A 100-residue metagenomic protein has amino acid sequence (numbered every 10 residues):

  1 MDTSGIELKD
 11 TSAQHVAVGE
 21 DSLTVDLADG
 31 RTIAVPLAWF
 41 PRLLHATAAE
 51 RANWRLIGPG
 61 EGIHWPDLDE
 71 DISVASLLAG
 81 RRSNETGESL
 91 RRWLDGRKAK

Functional and structural regions predicted by a protein language model:
M1-K100: Motif-centric detector for short Cys/His coordination patterns
